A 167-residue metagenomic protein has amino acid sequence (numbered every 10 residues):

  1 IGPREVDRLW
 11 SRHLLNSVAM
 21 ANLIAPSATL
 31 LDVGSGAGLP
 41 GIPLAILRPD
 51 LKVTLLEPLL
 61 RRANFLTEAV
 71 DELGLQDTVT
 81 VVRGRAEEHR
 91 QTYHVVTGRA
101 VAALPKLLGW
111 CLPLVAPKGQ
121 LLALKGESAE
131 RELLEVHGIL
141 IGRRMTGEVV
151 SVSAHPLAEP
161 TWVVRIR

Functional and structural regions predicted by a protein language model:
I1-L31, L47, R61-L75: Class I SAM-dependent transferase core
R4-E5, A45, V81, S151: Short loop/turn and capping residues at structural boundaries
V18, I42, G109: Active-site phosphate/pyrophosphate- and oxyanion-stabilizing loops and adjacent acidic/basic residues in soluble
V33-S35: Conserved beta-strand/loop positions that form the S-adenosyl-L-methionine
A37-D50: Conserved SAM-binding loop of SAM-dependent methyltransferases across substrates and taxa, primarily the Class I
D50-R167: S-adenosylmethionine
